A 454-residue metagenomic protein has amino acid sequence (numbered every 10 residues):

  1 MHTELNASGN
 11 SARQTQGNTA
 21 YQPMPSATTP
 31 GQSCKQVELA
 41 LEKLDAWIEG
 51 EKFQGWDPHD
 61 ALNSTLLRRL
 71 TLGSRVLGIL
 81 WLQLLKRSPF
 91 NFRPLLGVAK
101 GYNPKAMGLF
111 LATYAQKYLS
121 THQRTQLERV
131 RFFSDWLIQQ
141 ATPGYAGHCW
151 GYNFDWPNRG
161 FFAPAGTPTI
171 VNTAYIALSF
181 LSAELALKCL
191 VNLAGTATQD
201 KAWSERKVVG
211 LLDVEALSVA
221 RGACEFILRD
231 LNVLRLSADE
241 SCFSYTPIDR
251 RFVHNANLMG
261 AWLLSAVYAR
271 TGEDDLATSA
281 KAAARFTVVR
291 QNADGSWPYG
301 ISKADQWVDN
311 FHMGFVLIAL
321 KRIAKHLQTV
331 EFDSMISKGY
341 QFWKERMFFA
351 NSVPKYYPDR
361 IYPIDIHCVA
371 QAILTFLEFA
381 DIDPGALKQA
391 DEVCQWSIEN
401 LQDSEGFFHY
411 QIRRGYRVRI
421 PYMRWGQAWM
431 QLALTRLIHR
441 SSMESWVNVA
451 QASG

Functional and structural regions predicted by a protein language model:
M1-G454: Glycan-recognition and catalytic cores of secretory/periplasmic carbohydrate-active enzymes
